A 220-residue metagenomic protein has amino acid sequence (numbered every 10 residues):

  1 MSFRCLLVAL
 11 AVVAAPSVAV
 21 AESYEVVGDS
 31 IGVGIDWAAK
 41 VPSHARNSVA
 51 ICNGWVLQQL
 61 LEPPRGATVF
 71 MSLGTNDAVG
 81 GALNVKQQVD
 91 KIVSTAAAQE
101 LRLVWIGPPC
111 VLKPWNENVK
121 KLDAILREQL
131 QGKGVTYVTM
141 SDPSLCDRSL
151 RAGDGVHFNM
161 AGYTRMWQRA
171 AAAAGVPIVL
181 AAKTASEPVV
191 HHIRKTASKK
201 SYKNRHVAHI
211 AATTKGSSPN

Functional and structural regions predicted by a protein language model:
M1-S2: N-terminal secretory signal peptides that target proteins for export/translocation
C5-P16: Bacterial N-terminal signal peptides
S17-A21: Sec/Tat signal peptide C-region and signal peptidase I cleavage site
E22-K91, L112-K120: Conserved SGNH/GDSL esterase-like catalytic core that processes O-acyl groups on lipids and polysaccharides
S72, I106-G107: Alpha/beta-hydrolase-fold catalytic nucleophile elbow
V93-A97: Surface-exposed amphipathic alpha-helices with a cationic face
A98-R102: A short helix->loop->beta-strand "cap" motif at the edges of active sites that frequently abuts
V111-N220: Catalytic His-Asp segment of secreted/periplasmic serine-dependent ester chemistry enzymes
